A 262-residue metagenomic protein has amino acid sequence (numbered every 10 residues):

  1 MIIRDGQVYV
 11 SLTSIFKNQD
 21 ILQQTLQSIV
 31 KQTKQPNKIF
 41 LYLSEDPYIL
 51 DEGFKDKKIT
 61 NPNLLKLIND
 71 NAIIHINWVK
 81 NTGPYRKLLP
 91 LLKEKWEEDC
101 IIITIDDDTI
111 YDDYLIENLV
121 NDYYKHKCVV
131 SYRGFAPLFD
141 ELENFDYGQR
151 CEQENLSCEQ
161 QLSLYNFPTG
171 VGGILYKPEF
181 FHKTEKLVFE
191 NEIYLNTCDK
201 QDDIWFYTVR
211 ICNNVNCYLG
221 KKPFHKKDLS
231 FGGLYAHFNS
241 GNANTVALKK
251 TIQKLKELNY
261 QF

Functional and structural regions predicted by a protein language model:
M1-G6, I21, T25, K183-F262: C-terminal catalytic/acceptor-binding lobe
G6-Y9, V30-L41, N71-I74, D99-C100: Short loop->beta transition adjacent to catalytic acidic/histidine clusters or analogous donor-positioning motifs
L12-Q23: Active-site beta-to-alpha loop of glycosyltransferases that engages the nucleotide-sugar donor
T25-N37, E45-D51: Short, acidic, metal-binding catalytic loop of nucleotide-sugar glycosyltransferases
F40-S44, S131: Short internal beta-strands
S44-C100: Active-site-proximal specificity loops/subdomain of glycosyltransferases
L91, I110-N191: Conserved catalytic core of nucleotide-sugar-dependent glycosyltransferases
E98-T109: Short beta-strand-to-loop acidic/aromatic patch adjacent to the donor-nucleotide binding site
